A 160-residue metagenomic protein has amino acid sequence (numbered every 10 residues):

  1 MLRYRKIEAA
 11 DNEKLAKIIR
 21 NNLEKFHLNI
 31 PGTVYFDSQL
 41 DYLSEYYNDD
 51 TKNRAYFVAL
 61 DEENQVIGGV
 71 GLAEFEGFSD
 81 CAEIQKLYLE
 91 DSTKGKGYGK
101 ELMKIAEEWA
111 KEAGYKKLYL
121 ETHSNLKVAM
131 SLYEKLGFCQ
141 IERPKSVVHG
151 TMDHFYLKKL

Functional and structural regions predicted by a protein language model:
L2, K6-Q85, E90-D91, M103-I105 (+3 more regions): Acetyl-CoA-dependent GNAT
Q65, A113, C139: Structured loop/turn residues at beta-strand edges in well-structured enzyme cores
G68, G97-G99, G137: Conserved phosphate-binding and hydrolysis motifs of nucleotide-dependent enzymes
E90-S92, K96, S124: Active-site acidic-Proline motif in GNAT/NAT acetyltransferases
E101-K117, L132: Conserved acyl-CoA
K116-L160: C-terminal "cap" of GNAT-fold acetyltransferases
